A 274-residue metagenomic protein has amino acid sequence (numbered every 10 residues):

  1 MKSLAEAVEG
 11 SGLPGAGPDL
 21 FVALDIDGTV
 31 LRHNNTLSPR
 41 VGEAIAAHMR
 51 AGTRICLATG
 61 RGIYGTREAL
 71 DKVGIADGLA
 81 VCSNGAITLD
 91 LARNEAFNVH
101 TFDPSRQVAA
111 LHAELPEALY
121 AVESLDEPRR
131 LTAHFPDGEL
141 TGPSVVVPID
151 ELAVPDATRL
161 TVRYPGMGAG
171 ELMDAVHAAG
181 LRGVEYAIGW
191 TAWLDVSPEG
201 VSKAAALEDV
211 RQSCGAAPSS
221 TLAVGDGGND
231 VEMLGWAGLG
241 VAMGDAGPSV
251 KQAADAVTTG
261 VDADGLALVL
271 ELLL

Functional and structural regions predicted by a protein language model:
A7-G52, C56: N-terminal glycine-/serine-/threonine-rich phosphate-binding loop
G12-L13, G17-F21, L37-S38, S197-L274: Mg2+-dependent phosphoryl-transfer enzymes with acidic/Ser/Thr/Gly-rich catalytic loops
T36-D137: Active-site phosphate-binding/coordination module
V41, T66-L70, L172, V176 (+3 more regions): Hydrophobic packing residues within well-ordered alpha-helices of enzyme cores
G52-C56, A76-G78, R159, S219-T221 (+1 more regions): Short active-site oxyanion
V73-A76, N84, G180-R182, W236-A237 (+1 more regions): Short, structured coil segments at secondary-structure junctions
N98-H100, V146-P148, V257-G260: Short acidic-hydrophobic, aromatic-tinged amphipathic segments that line or gate anion-handling sites
E114-V224, G228-N229, M233-W236: Conserved acidic, metal-coordinating active-site core of Asp-based, Mg2+-dependent phosphoryl-transfer enzymes
